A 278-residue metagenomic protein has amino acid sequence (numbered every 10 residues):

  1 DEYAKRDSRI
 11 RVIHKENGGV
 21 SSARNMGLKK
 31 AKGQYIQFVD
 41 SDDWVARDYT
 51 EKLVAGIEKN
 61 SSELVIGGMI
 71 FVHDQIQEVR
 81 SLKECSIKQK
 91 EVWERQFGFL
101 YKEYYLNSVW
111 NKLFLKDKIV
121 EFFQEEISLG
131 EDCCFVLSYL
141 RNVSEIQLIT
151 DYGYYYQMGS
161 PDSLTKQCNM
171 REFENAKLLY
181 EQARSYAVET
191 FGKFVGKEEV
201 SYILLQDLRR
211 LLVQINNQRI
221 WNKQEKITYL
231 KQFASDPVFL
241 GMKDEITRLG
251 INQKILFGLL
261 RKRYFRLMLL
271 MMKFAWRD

Functional and structural regions predicted by a protein language model:
D1-H14: Acidic donor-binding segment of Leloir-type glycosyltransferases
E16-R24, L28, S128-L129: A short, glycine-/small-residue-rich helix N-cap motif at loop->alpha-helix starts within glycosyltransferase
V20, S41-I149, Y154-R171: Donor-binding/catalytic cores of nucleotide-activated saccharide and glycerol-phosphate transferases/polymerases
M26, K30, W44, D48 (+6 more regions): Alpha-helical elements of Rossmann-like donor-binding domains used by nucleotide-donor carbohydrate transfer enzymes
I36: Short aromatic/hydrophobic "clamp" motif used to bind/position activated sugar donors
Y152-S160, K166-F194, D207-L240: Catalytic core of nucleotide-sugar-dependent glycosyltransferases
N217-D278: Membrane-interface aromatic/basic loop that binds lipid-linked glycans or pyrophosphate carriers, typified by
